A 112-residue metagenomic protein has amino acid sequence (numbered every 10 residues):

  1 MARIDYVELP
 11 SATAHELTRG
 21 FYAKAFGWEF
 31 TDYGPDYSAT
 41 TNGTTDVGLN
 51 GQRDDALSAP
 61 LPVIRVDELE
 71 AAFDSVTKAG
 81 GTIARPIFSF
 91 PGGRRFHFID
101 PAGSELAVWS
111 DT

Functional and structural regions predicted by a protein language model:
M1-R19, P60-P62, T112: N-terminal beta-strand motif that seeds the catalytic metal site of vicinal oxygen chelate
M1-R3, D54-A59, S89-F90: Short glycine-enriched loop/turn motifs at secondary-structure junctions
A2, F21, D74, G81-T112: Vicinal oxygen chelate
D5, D36-S38, P60-P62, R94-F96: Short beta-strand micro-motifs in enzyme catalytic cores
Y6, G48, A59, V66-L69 (+1 more regions): Residue-level hotspots at or immediately adjacent to binding/recognition sites across diverse folds
V7-T40: N-terminal first-folded block
E16-T18, A71-D74: Short, conserved charged micro-motifs
G27-A59, E105-S110: Conserved short beta-strand elements that form part of the metal-binding/catalytic scaffold of enzyme active sites
